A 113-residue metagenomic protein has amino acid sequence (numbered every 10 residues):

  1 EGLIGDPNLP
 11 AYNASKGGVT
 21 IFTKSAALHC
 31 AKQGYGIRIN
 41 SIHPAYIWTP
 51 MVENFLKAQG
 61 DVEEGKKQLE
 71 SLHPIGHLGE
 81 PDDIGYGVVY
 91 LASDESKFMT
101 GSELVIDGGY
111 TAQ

Functional and structural regions predicted by a protein language model:
I4, V88-Y90, T100-Q113: Short C-terminal tail/terminal secondary-structure segment of NAD(P)H-dependent dehydrogenase/reductase domains
I4-P10, K32, G76, D94: Active-site loop immediately N-terminal to the catalytic Tyr-X3-Lys motif of short-chain dehydrogenase/reductase
S15, T23: Active-site helix of classical SDR
C30-Y35, I47, G79, A92: A short hydrophobic alpha-helix cap/turn motif
A31-R38, M99-G101: Short, small/polar-rich loop/turn modules that mediate ligand/substrate recognition or access, typified
R38-P44, W48, A92, V105-D107: Conserved SDR Rossmann-fold cofactor-binding beta-strand/turn motif
Y46-L72: A glycine/serine/threonine-rich, flexible loop-to-helix segment that serves as the NAD(P) cofactor-binding "lid"
H73-I84: A conserved structural motif in NAD(P)-dependent oxidoreductases
